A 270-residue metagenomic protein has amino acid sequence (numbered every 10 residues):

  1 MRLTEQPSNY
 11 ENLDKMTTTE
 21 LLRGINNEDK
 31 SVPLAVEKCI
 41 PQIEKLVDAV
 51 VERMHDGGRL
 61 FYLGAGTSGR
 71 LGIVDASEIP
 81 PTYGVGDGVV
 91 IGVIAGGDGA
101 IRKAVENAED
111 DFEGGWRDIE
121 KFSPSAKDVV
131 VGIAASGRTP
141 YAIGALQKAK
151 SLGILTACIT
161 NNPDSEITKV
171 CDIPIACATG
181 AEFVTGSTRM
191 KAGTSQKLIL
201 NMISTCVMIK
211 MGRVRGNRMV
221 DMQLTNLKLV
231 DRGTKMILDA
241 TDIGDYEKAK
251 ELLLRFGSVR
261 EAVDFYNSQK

Functional and structural regions predicted by a protein language model:
M1-A35: Cofactor-/ligand-binding subdomain signature composed of acidic, glycine-rich, tryptophan-containing flexible loops
N26-V32, G92-R102, L238, D242: Gly-rich Lys/Arg/Thr-decorated short loops/hinges at beta-loop-alpha junctions or inter-strand turns that position
E28-K38, A104, V129-G132: Short, basic, glycine/proline-bearing loop/turn elements
K38-R53: A short, well-structured juxtamembrane/interface segment
H55-D56, S151: Residues at the C-terminal ends
Y62-L198, V207-M211: Glycine-rich phosphate-binding loops that contact phosphosugars or nucleotide phosphates
V207-K270: Short, amphipathic alpha-helical interaction segments embedded in low-complexity terminal/linker regions of eukaryotic
